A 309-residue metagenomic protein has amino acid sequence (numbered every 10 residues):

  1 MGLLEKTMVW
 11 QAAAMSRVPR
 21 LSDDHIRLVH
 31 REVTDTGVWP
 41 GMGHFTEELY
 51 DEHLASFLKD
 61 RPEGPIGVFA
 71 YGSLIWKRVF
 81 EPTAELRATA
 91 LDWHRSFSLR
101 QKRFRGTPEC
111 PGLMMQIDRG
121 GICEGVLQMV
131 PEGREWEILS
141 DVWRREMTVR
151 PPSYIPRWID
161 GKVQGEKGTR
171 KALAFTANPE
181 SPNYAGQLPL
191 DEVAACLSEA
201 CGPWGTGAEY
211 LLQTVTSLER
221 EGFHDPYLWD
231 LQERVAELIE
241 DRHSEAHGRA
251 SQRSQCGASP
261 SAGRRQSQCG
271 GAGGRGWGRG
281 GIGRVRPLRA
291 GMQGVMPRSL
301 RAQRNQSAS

Functional and structural regions predicted by a protein language model:
G2-S309: A glycine-rich, hydrophobic/aromatic-adjacent loop/helix-cap motif
